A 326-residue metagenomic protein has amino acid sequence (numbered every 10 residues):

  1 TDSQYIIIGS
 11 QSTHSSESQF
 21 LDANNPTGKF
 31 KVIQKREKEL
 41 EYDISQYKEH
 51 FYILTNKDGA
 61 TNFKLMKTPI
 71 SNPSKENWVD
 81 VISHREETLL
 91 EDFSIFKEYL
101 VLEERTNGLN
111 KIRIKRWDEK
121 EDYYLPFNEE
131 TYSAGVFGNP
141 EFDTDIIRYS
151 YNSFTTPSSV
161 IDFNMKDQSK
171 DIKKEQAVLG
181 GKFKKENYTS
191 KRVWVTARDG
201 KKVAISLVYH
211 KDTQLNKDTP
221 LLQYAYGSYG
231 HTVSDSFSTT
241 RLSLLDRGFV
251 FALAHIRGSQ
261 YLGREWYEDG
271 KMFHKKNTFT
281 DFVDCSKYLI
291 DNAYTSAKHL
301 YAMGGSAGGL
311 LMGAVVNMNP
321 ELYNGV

Functional and structural regions predicted by a protein language model:
T1, A23-E41, P69-S94, W117-G138 (+1 more regions): Multi-bladed beta-propeller domains
T1-G9, K35-T55, H84-Y99, T131-S150 (+2 more regions): Conserved beta-propeller blade repeats
D2-D22: A conserved active-site cap/scaffold subdomain adjacent to cofactor or substrate pockets
H14, P26-T27, H50, G59-T61 (+4 more regions): Short acidic/polar mixed-charge low-complexity motifs
H14-F20, G59-K67, G108-I114, T155-F163: Structural motif
Q46-Y52, K57, N62, F142-K173: Structured, non-catalytic alpha/beta "coupling" segments that mediate domain-domain communication and provide generic
F163-S169, K173-S306, L311-A314, M318: Cap/lid segment of the alpha/beta-hydrolase catalytic domain
E321-V326: A conserved short beta-strand
